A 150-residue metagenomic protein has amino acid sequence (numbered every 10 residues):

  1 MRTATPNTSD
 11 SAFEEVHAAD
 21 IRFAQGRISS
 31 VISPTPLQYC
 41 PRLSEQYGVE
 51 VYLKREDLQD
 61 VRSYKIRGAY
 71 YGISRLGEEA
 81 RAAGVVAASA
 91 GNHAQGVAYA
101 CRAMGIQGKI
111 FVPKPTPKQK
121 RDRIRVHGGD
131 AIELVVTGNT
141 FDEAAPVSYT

Functional and structural regions predicted by a protein language model:
R2-Y149: PLP-dependent amino-acid enzyme catalytic core
